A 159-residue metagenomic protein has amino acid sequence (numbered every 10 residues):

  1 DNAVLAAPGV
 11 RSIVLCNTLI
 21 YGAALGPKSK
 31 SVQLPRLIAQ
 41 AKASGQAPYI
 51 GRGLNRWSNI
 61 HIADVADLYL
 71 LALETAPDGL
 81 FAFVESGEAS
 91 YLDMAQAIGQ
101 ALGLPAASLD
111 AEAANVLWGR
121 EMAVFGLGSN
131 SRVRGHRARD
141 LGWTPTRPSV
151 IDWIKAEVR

Functional and structural regions predicted by a protein language model:
D1-A24: Conserved beta-loop-beta element that borders a ligand/cofactor-binding pocket
I20-G22, V65, A89: Conserved sequence/active-site signature of Rossmann-fold short-chain dehydrogenase/reductase
Y21-K30, G51-I62: Glycine-rich "substrate-gating" loop/helix at the edge of Rossmann-like oxidoreductase active sites
G22-P35, L71-A82: Glycine/proline-rich active-site loop of Rossmann-fold NAD(P)-dependent oxidoreductases
R36-I60, L68: A conserved pocket-lining segment of Rossmann-fold NAD(P)-dependent short-chain dehydrogenase/reductase
I62, L92, V116-T144: Conserved C-terminal active-site "lid" loop/helix of NAD(P)H-dependent oxidoreductases that clamps the redox cofactor
L68-M122: Mid/C-terminal beta-alpha module of Rossmann-like enzyme folds, strongest in SDR-family dehydrogenases/epimerases
P148-R159: Amphipathic terminal alpha-helices
